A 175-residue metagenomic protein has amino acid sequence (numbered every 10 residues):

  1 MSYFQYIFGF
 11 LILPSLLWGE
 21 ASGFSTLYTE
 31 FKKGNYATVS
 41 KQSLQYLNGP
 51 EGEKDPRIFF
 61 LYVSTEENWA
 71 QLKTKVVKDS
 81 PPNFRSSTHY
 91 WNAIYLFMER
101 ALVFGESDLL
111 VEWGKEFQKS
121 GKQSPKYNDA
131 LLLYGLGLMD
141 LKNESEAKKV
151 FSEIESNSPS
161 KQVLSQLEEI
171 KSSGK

Functional and structural regions predicted by a protein language model:
M1-E20: Classical Sec-dependent N-terminal signal peptides that target proteins to the secretory pathway
L17-F60: N-terminal leader/linker segments that initiate helical-solenoid repeat arrays
S25, F59-L61, N92, L96 (+2 more regions): "A position-specific structural signal for the A-helix of alpha-solenoid helical repeats
K33, E66-W69, F104, L141 (+1 more regions): Structural motif corresponding to the intra-repeat A-B loop/turn of tetratricopeptide repeats
V39-Y46, Q71-N83, S107-K119, E144-I154: Alpha-helical repeat scaffolds
Y46-D55, S80-Y90, F104, Q118-Y127 (+1 more regions): Short solvent-exposed coil/turn linkers within tandem alpha-helical repeat scaffolds
P56-F104: Mid-chain, structured segments of secreted extracytoplasmic proteins
